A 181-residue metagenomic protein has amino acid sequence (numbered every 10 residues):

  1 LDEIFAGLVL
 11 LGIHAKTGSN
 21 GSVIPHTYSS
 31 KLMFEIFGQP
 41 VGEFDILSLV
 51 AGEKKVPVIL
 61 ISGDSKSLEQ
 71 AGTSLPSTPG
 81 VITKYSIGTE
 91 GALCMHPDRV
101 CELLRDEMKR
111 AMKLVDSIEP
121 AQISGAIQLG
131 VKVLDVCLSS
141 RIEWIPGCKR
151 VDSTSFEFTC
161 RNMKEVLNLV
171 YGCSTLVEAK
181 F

Functional and structural regions predicted by a protein language model:
L1-G18: A generic, well-ordered mixed alpha/beta core segment in the N-terminal half of proteins
D2-G7, K54-P57, P76-S77, G125-A126: Short coil/turn connectors at secondary-structure junctions
L8-I13, I61-S62, K132: Short beta-strand segments
T17, S22-P25, F34: Active-site loop-to-helix "anion-binding N-cap" substructures in soluble metabolic enzymes
I24-K31, T78: A glycine- and small-aliphatic-rich helix-loop capping segment at beta-alpha/alpha-beta transitions that lines
Y28-K54, S62-K66: Active-site glycine-rich loop that binds ribose-phosphate moieties when present
V50-V58, S62-L114: Active-site rim beta-loop-alpha module in soluble metabolic enzymes
V100-F181: C-terminal accessory domains and tails appended to enzymatic cores
